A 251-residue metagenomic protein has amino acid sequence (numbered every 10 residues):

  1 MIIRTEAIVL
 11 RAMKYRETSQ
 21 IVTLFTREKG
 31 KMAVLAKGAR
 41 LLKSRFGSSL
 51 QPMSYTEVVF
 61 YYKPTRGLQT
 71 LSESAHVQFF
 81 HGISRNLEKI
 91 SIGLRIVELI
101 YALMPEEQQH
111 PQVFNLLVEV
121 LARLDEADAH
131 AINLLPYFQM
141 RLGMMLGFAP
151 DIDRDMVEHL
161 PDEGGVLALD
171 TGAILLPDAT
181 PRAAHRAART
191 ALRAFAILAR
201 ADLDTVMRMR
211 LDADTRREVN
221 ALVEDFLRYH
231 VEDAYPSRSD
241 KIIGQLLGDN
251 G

Functional and structural regions predicted by a protein language model:
M1-Q20, F25-G251: Non-catalytic alpha-helical scaffolds and adjoining flexible linkers that form interface surfaces for assembly
